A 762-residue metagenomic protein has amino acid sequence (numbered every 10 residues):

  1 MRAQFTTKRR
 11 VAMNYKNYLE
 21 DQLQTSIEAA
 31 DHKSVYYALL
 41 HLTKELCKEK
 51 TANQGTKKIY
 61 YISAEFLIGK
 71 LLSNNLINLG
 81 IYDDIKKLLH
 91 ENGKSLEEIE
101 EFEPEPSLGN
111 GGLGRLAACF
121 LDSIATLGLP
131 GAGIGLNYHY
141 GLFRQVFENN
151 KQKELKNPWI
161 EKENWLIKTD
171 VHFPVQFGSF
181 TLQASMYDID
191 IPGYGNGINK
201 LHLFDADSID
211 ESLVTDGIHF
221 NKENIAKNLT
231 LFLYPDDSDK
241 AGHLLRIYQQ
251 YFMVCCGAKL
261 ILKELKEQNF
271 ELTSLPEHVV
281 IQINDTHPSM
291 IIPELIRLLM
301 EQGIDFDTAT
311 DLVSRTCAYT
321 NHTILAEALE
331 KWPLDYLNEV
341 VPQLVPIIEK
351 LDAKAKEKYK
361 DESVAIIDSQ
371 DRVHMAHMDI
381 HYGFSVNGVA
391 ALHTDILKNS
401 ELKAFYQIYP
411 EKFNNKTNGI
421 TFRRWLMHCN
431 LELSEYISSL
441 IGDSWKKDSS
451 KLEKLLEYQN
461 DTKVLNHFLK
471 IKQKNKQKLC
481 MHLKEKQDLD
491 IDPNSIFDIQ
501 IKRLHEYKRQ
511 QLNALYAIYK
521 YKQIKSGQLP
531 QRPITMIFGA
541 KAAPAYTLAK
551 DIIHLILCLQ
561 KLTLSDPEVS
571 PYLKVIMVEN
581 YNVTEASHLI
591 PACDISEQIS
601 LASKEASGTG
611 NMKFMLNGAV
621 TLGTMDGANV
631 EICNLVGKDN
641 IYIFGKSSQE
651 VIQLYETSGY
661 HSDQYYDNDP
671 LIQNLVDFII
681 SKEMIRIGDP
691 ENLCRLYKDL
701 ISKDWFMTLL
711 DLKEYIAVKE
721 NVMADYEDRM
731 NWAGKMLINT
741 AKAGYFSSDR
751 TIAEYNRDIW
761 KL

Functional and structural regions predicted by a protein language model:
M1-L762: A conserved ligand/cofactor-binding region detector
